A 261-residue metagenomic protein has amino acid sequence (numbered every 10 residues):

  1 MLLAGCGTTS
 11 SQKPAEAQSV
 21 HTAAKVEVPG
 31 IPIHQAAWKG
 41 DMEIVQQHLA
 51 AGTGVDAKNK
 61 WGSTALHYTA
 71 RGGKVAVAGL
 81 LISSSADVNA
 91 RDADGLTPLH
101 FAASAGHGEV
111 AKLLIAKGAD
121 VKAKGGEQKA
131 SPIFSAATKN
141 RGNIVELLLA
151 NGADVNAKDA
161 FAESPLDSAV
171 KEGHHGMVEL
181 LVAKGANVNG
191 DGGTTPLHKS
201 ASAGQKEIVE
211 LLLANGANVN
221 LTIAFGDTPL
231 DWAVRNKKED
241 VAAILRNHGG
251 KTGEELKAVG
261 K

Functional and structural regions predicted by a protein language model:
L3-G5: C-terminal motif of bacterial Sec signal peptides marking the signal peptidase cleavage site
G7-T9: Bacterial signal peptide processing site
V26, N59, D92, G125-G126 (+4 more regions): Ankyrin repeat boundary/linker residues
P29, G62, G95, Q128-K129 (+3 more regions): Start-of-repeat signature of ankyrin repeats
Q35-G40, Y68-K74, F101-H107, S135-R141 (+3 more regions): Ankyrin repeat A-helix N-terminal signature
I44, A76-V77, E109-V110, N143-I144 (+3 more regions): Conserved ankyrin/ankyrin-like repeat signature
Q46-G54, G79-D87, K112-D120, E146-D154 (+3 more regions): Ankyrin repeat domain, specifically the short helix-to-loop turn at the C-terminus of the second helix of each repeat
T222-K261: Leucine-rich solenoid repeat scaffolds
